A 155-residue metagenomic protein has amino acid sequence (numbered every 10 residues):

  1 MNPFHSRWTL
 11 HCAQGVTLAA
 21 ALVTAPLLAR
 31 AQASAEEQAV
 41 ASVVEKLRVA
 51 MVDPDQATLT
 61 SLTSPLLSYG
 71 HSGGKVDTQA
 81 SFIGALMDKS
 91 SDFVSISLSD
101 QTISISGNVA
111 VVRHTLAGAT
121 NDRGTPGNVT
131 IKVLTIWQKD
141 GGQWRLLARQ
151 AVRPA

Functional and structural regions predicted by a protein language model:
N2, L18-P65: Short, low-complexity N-terminal intrinsically disordered segments enriched in polar/charged residues
N2-V16: Bacterial N-terminal signal peptides that target proteins for export
V52-D92: N-terminal, post-signal-peptide region of Sec/Tat-exported proteins
P54, L62-S64, L98, G107 (+1 more regions): Extracytoplasmic
T63, G73, S97, T102 (+3 more regions): A mature extracytoplasmic/lumenal domain signature
S68, I83-T125: Surface-exposed, charged secondary-structure patches
V76, P126-T130: Short, mixed charged/polar active-site loops that provide acid/base catalysis or chelate metal/phosphate cofactors
T130-A155: Short beta-strand edge/turn micro-motifs at domain boundaries
